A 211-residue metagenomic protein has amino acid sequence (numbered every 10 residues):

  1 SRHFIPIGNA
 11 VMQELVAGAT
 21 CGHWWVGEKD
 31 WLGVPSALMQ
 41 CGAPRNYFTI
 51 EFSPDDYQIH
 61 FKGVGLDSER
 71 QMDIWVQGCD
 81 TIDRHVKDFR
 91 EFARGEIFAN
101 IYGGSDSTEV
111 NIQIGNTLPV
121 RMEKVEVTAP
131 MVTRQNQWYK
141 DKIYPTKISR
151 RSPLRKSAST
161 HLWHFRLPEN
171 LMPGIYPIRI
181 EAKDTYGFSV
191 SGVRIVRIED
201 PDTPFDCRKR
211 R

Functional and structural regions predicted by a protein language model:
S1-Q77: Conserved beta-sheet core of the metallophosphoesterase superfamily
I74-R211: Long, low-complexity serine/threonine/glycine- and acidic-rich segments characteristic of extracellular
